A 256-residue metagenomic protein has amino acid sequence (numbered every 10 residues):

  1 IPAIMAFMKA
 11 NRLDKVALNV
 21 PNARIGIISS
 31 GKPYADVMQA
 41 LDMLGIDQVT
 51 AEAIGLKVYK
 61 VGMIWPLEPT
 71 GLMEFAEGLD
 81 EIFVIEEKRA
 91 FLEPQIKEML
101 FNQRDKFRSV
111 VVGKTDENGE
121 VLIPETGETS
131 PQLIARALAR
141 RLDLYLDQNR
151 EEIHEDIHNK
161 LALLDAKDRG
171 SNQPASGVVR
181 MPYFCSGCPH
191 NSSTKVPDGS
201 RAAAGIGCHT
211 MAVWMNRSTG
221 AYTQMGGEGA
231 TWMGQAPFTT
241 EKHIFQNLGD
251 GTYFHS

Functional and structural regions predicted by a protein language model:
I1-F184, I206: Flexible, low-complexity linker and terminal segments
K9, A17, W65, P189 (+2 more regions): Generic, ordered loop/turn and secondary-structure boundary motif
G26, K32, S200-R201, Q246: Functionally constrained cores in energy, signaling, and assembly domains
L79, G199-S200: Short, well-ordered alpha-helix to beta-strand connector turns
R180-D198: Internal active-site segments that recognize and position negatively charged phosphoryl groups and nucleotide moieties
N191-K195, R201-S256: Thiamine diphosphate
